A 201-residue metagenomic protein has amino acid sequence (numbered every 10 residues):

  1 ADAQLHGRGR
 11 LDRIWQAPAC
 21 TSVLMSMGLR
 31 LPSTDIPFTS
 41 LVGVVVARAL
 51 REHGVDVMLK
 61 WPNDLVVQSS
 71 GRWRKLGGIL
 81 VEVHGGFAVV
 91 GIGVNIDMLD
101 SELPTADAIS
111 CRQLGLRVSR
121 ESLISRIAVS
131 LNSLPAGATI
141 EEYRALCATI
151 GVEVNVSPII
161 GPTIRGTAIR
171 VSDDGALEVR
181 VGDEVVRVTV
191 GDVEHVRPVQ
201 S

Functional and structural regions predicted by a protein language model:
A1-L5, I14-S22, S26-S201: Catalytic beta-strand/loop module used to bind and position nucleotide/cofactor moieties in cofactor-attachment
